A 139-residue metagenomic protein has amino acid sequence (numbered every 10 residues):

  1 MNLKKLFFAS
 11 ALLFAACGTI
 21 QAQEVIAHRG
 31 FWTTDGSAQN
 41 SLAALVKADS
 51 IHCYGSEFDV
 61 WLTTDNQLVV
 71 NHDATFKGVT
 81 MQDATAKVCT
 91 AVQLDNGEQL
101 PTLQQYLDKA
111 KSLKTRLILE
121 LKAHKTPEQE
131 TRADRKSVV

Functional and structural regions predicted by a protein language model:
M1-E24: Bacterial Sec-dependent N-terminal signal peptides
Q21-V139: Phosphate-group recognition and catalysis centered on beta-loop-alpha active-site segments
